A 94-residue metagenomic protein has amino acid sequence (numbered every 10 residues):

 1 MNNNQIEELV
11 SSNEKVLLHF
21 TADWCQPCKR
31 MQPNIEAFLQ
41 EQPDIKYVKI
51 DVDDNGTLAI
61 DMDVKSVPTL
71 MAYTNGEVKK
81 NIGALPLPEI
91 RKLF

Functional and structural regions predicted by a protein language model:
M1-N2, F20, Q32-L39, P43-T57 (+1 more regions): Thiol-based oxidoreductase modules, predominantly thioredoxin-like and allied folds used for disulfide exchange
Q5-F38: Local sequence-structure signature of Cys/Sec-based thiol-disulfide redox active-site neighborhoods
E8-L9, L58-D61, L93: CheY-like receiver
S12-V16, W24, V64-V67, Y73-N75: Conserved N-terminal glycine/acidic-rich loop preference
Q26, D54-T57, P88: Short alpha-helical
M71-F94: Non-catalytic, surface beta->alpha helical segment in thiol-disulfide oxidoreductase systems
